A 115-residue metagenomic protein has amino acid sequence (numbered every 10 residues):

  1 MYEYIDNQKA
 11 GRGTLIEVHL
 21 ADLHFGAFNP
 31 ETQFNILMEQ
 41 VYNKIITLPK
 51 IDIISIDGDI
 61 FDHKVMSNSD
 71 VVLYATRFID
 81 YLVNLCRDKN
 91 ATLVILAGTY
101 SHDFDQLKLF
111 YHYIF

Functional and structural regions predicted by a protein language model:
M1-F28: Acidic, histidine-bearing metal-coordination/catalytic regions of metal-dependent phosphoesterases
F28-F115: Core catalytic region of metal-dependent phosphoesterases/phosphodiesterases, especially metallo-beta-lactamase-like
